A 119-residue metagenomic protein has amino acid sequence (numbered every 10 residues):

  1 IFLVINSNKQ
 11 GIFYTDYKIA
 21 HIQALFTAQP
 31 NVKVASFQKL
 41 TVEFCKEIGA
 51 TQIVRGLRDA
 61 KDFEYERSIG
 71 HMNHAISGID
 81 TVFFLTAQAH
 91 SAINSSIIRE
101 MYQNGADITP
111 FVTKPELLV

Functional and structural regions predicted by a protein language model:
I1-V119: Nucleotidyltransferase catalytic core that binds NTPs
